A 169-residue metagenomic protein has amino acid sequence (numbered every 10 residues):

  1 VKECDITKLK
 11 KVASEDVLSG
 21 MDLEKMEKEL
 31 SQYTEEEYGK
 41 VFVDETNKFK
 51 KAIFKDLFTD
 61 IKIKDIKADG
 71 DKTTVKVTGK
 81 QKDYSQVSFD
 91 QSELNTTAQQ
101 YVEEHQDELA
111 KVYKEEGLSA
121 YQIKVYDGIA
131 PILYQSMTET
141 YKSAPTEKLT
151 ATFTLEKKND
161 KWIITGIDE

Functional and structural regions predicted by a protein language model:
V1-D60: Core segments of small alpha/beta cavity-forming domains
I6, K10, I63, Q91-N95: Extracytoplasmic/secreted envelope proteins and their assembly/folding machinery, especially bacterial periplasmic
G39, D44-F54, S119-T146: Intrinsically disordered, low-complexity acidic Ser/Thr-rich regulatory segments
T59-I63, S136-T138: Short structured motifs
A68-K72, N159: Residue-level signal for tight coil/turn positions that link beta-strands
D71-Q81: A short hydrophobic beta-strand element
G79-S85, K157: Beta-strand elements of well-folded, non-transmembrane domains
E93-K124, Y141-E169: Short beta-strand edge/turn micro-motifs at domain boundaries
